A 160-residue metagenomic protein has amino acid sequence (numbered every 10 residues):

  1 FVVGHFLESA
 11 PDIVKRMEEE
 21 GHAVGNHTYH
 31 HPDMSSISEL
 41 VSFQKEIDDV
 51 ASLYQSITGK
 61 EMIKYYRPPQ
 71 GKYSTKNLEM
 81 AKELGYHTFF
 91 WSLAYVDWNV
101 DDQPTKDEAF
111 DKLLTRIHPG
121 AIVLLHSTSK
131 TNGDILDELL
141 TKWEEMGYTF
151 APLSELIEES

Functional and structural regions predicted by a protein language model:
F1-K64, E138, K142, E155-S160: Active-site beta->alpha N-cap acidic-glycine motif
F1-V2, A23-T28, K64-P68, H87-W91 (+2 more regions): Structural recognition of the beta-strand scaffold that forms the well-ordered cores of secreted hydrolase catalytic
G4-L7, Q70-Y73, S129-K130: Short beta->alpha connector loops
R16-E19, T58, A81-E83, T115-H118: Extracellular/periplasmic catalytic domains that process cell-envelope and extracellular macromolecules
S38, V100-P104, G133-E138: Histidine/acidic-residue-rich catalytic or RNA/ligand-binding cores of hydrolases and nuclease-related proteins
L40-K45, D107, L114, K130-G133: Non-membrane alpha-helical structural segments and their capping/turn regions in soluble enzymes
K72, N77-R116, Y148-S160: His/Asp/Glu-enriched short active-site or ligand-binding loop at hydrolase and phosphoryl-transfer sites
P119-S160: Terminal accessory/targeting
